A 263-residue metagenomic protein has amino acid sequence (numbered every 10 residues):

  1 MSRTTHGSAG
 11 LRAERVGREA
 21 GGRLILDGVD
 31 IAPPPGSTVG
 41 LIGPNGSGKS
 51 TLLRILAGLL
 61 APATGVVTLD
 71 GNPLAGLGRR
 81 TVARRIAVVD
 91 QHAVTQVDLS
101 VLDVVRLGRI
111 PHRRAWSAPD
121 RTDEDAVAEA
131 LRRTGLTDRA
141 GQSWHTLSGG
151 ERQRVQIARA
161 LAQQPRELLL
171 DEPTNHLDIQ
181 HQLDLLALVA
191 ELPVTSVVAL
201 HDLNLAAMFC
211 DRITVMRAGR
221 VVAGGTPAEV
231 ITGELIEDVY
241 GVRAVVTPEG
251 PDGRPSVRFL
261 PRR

Functional and structural regions predicted by a protein language model:
I42-P44: The feature captures the beta-strand-to-loop junction immediately N-terminal to the Walker
A57: Helix-to-loop junction immediately C-terminal to a conserved catalytic motif
G65-P73, V82: Conserved ABC transporter NBD signature motif
A162-R166: A short, proline-enriched helix->beta-strand linker immediately N-terminal to the Walker B motif in ABC-type P-loop
L168-E172, L177: Catalytic Walker B motif of ABC-type/P-loop ATPase nucleotide-binding domains
G233, E237-R263: ABC ATPase nucleotide-binding domains
